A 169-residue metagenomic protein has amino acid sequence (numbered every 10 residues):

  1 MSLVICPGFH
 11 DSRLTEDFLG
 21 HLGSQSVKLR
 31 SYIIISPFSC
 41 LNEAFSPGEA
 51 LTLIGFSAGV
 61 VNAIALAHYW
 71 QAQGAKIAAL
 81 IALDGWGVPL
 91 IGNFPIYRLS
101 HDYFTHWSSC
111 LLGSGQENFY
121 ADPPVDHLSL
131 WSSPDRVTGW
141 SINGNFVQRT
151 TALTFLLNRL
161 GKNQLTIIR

Functional and structural regions predicted by a protein language model:
M1-E49, I96-R169: Active-site catalytic motif of lipid deacylating hydrolases and related acyltransferases
V4-I5, L53, A82: Structural beta-sheet core signal
D17-F18, A65-Y69: A short acidic, amphipathic alpha-helical/loop segment
G23-S24, S46-P47, A67-K76: Short, surface-exposed basic-aromatic patches at helix termini and helix-loop junctions that form
I54-A63: Gly/Ala-rich beta-loop-alpha elbow adjacent to hydrolase catalytic centers
N62-L66, L90: Hydrolases whose catalytic domains are alpha/beta-hydrolase-1, hotdog thioesterase, or metallo-beta-lactamase-like
Q73-G85: A conserved short beta-strand
G85-S100: Flexible "cap/lid" loop of the alpha/beta hydrolase fold
